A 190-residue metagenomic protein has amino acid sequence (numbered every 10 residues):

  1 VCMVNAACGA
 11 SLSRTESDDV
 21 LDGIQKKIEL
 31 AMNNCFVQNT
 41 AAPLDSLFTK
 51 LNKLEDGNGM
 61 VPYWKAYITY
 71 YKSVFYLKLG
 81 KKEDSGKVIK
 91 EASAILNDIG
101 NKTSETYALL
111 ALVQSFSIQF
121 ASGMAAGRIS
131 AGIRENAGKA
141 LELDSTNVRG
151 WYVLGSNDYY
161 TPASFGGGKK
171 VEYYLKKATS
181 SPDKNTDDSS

Functional and structural regions predicted by a protein language model:
A7-Y71: N-terminal leader/linker segments that initiate helical-solenoid repeat arrays
D22, K26, W64, Y71 (+4 more regions): "A position-specific structural signal for the A-helix of alpha-solenoid helical repeats
A31-F36, Y71-K81, A111, S115-A125 (+2 more regions): Short coil/turn linking the two alpha-helices of tandem helical-hairpin repeats
N34-T49, K82-A94, A126-R134, G167-T179: Helix-turn-helix repeat elements of alpha-solenoid scaffolds
L54, I99-K102, L143, S181: Structural marker of alpha-solenoid helical repeat scaffolds
N58-V61, T103, N147, N185: Residue-level recognition of tetratricopeptide repeat
D84-L141: Surface-exposed, polar helix/loop patches in the mature regions of secreted/periplasmic/lumenal proteins that form
